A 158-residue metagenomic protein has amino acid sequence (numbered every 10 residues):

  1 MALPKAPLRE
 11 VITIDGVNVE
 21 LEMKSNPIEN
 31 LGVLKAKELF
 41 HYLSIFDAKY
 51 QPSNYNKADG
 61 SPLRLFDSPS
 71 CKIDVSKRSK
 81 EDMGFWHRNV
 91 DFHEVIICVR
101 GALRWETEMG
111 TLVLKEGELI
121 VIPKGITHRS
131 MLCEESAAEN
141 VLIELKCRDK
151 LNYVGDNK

Functional and structural regions predicted by a protein language model:
M1-K72, F85-W86, K158: A short, N-terminal "cap"/entry segment at the start of jelly-roll beta-barrel domains of the cupin/DSBH fold
A2-T13, S76, R129-K158: Double-stranded beta-helix
K72-V90: Conserved short histidine dyad/triad with adjacent acidic residue
R88-R104: Short, conserved beta-strand element in jelly-roll/cupin
W105-E106, I122, H128-E135: Short beta-strand His + acidic residue motifs that chelate non-heme Fe in jelly-roll/DSBH and cupin folds
M109-K124: Short acidic-glycine-tyrosine-enriched beta hairpin
